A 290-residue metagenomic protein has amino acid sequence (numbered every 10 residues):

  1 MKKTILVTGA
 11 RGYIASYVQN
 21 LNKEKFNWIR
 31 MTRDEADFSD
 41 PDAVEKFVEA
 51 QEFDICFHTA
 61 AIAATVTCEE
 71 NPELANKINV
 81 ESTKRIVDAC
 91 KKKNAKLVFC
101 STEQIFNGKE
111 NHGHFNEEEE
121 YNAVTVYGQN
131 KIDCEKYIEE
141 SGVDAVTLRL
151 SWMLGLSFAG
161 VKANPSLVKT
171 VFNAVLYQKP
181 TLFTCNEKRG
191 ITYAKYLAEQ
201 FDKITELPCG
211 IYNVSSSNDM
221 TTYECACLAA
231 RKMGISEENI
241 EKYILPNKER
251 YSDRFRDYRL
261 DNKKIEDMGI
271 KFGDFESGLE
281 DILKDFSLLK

Functional and structural regions predicted by a protein language model:
K3-N22: N-terminal Rossmann NAD(P)H-binding glycine-rich loop of SDR-like oxidoreductase domains
T8, M31, C56-A60, L97-E103 (+2 more regions): SDR active-site strand-loop-helix element
N27-F38: A short beta-strand-loop structural module common to alpha/beta enzyme folds
F38-I78, A89: NAD(P)H-binding glycine-rich loop region in Rossmannoid oxidoreductase-like domains and their noncatalytic homologs
K77, E81-R85, K92, I105-L148 (+2 more regions): Catalytic helix-loop patch of NAD(P)-dependent Rossmann-fold dehydrogenases
K136-R189, Y196: NAD(P)-dependent short-chain dehydrogenase/reductase
Q200, I204-R250, K290: Mid/C-terminal beta-alpha module of Rossmann-like enzyme folds, strongest in SDR-family dehydrogenases/epimerases
T221-C227, I244-D281, F286-K290: Conserved C-terminal active-site "lid" loop/helix of NAD(P)H-dependent oxidoreductases that clamps the redox cofactor
